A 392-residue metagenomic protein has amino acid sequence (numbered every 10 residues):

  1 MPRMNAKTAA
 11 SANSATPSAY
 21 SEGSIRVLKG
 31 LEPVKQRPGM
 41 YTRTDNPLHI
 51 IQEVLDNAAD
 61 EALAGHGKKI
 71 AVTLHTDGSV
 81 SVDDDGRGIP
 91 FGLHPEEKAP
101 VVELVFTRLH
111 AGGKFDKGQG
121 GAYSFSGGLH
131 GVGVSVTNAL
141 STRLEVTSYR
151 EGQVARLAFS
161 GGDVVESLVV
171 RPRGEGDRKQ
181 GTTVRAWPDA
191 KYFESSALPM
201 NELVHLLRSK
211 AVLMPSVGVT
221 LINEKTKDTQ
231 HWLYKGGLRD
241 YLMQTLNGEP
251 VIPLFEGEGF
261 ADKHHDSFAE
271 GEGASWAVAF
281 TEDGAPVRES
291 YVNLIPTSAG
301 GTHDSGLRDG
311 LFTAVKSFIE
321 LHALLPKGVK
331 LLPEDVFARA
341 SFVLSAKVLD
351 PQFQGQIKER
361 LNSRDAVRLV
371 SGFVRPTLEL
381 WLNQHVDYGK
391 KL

Functional and structural regions predicted by a protein language model:
P2, R87, H94-A111, L157-E175 (+3 more regions): Extended active-site and interfacial segments that coordinate phosphate-rich ligands in large catalytic machineries
P2-S24, G78-V101, G112-N247: GHKL-type ATPase core
S21-L28, T42, H49-Q52, H205 (+6 more regions): N-terminal amphipathic, basic-rich helices that act as targeting or association modules
I25-P33, H75-T76, G174-R185, W276-L294: Flexible hinge/switch segments at interdomain interfaces of large molecular machines
K35-I51, S124: Conserved short strand/loop->alpha-helix "switch" segment adjacent to the catalytic nucleotide/phosphoryl-transfer site
T44-I70, G133-L140: Conserved ATP-binding N-box helix of the HATPase_c
N201, R208-K210, S216-E359: GHKL/Histidine-kinase-like ATPase module
P333-L392: Extended, well-ordered alpha-helical scaffold/bundle regions in very large, multi-domain proteins
